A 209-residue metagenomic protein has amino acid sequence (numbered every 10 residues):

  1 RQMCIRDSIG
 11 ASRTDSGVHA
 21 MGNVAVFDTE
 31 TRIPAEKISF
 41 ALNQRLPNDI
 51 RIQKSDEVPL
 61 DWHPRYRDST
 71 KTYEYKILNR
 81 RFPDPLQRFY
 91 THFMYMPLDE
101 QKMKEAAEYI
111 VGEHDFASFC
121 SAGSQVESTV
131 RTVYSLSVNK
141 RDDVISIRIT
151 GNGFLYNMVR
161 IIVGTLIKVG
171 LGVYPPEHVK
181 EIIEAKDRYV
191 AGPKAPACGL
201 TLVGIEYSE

Functional and structural regions predicted by a protein language model:
R1-I5: Short, small-residue-biased leader/transition segments that mark boundaries at the very start of proteins
R6-A20, A117-E209: RNA substrate-recognition surfaces in RNA-acting enzymes
R6-E30, D61-P64, L78: Short, charge-patterned binding micro-sites
V26, E74-K76, T201-G204: Short, well-ordered beta-strand micro-motif
I33, L60, P83, L155-N157: Residue-level signal for secondary-structure boundary sites
A35-R45: Short amphipathic alpha-helices in soluble, non-transmembrane regions that often serve as interface/regulatory elements
I50-T150, G192, A197: Non-catalytic RNA-recognition surface used by pseudouridine synthases
